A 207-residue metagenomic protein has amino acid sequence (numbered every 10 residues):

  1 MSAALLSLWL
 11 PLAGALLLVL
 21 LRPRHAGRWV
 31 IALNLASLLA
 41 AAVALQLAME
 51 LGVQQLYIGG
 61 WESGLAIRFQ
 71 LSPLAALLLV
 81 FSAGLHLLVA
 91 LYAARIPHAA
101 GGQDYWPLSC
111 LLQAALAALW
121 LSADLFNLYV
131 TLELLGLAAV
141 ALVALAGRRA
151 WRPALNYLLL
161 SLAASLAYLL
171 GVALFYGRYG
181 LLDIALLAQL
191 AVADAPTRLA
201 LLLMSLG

Functional and structural regions predicted by a protein language model:
M1-L10, L71-A83, L125-A138, A195-G207: Structural signature of hydrophobic alpha-helical transmembrane segments
M1-S2, A13, W61-G64, Q113-A115 (+3 more regions): Short hydrophobic "helix-edge" motifs at membrane interfaces and signal-peptide entry regions
S2-L5, A13-P107, A185: Transmembrane helix-loop-helix hairpins at membrane boundaries of multipass inner-membrane proteins
S7-L10, G14-L17, L78, L85 (+7 more regions): Hydrophobic residues within membrane-embedded alpha-helical segments of Major Facilitator Superfamily
W9-R24, L137-A150: Cytoplasmic juxtamembrane interface segments
D104-L111, A115-A200: Alpha-helical multi-pass transmembrane bundles of energy-transducing inner-membrane proteins
